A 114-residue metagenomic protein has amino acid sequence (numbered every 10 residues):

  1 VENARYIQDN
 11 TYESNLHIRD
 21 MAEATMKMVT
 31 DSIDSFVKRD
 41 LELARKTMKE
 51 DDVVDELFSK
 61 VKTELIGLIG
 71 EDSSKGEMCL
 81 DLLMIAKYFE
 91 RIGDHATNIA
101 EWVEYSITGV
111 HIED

Functional and structural regions predicted by a protein language model:
V1-D114: Cytosolic, long alpha-helical scaffolding segments
